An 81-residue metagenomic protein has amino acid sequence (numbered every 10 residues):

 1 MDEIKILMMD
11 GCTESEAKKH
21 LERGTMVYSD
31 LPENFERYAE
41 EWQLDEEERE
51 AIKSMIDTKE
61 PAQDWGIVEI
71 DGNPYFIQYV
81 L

Functional and structural regions predicted by a protein language model:
M1-D10: C-terminal alpha-helical interaction appendages
S15-L81: Acidic, low-complexity, intrinsically disordered interaction modules
